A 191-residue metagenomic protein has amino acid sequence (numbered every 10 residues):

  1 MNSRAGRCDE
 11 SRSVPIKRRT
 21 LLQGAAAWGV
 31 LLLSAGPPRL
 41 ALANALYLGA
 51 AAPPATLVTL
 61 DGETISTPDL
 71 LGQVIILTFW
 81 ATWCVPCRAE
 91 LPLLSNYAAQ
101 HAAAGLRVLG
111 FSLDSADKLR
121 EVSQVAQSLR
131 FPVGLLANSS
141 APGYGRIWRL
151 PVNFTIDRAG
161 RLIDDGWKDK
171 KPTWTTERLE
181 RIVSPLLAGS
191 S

Functional and structural regions predicted by a protein language model:
M1-T20, G24-S34: N-terminal secretory signal peptides
L40-T67: N-terminal "domain-start" segment that seeds a small globular fold
P53, I75, L150-V152: Short loop/turn microsegments at loop-to-beta-strand junctions
P68-C84: Short active-site neighborhood of thiol/selenol oxidoreductases, capturing the structured segment around
G72-V74, A104-L106, F131: Loop/turn elements at helix/coil->beta-strand transitions in domains of secreted/extracellular proteins
R88-S128, A137-G143: Structural microenvironment flanking redox-active thiols in thiol-disulfide oxidoreductases
V125-R130, A137-I182: Thiol/disulfide oxidoreductase modules built on the thioredoxin-like
G189-S191: Non-globular targeting/processing and membrane-anchoring segments
